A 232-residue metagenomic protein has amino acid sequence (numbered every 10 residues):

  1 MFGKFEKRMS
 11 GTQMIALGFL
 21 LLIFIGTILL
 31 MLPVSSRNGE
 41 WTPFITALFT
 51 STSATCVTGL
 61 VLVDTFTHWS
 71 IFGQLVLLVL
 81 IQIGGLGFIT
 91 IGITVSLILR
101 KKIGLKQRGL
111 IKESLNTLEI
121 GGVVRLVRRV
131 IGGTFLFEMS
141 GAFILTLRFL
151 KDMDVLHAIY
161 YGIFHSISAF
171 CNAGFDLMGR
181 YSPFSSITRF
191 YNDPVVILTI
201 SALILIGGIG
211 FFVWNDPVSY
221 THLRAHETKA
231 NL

Functional and structural regions predicted by a protein language model:
M1-K7: Short, Lys/Arg-rich, polar N-terminal cytosolic tail immediately upstream of the first transmembrane signal-anchor
K7-I23, G122-F135, E227: Alpha-helical transmembrane segments and their helix-start/interface "positive-inside/aromatic belt" motifs in integral
I15-P33, G141-T146: N-terminal signal-anchor transmembrane alpha helix
I23-T27, L78, I131-F143, S201-I204: Hydrophobic alpha-helical transmembrane segments of multi-pass integral membrane proteins
P33-G87, R148-G207: P-loop potassium selectivity filter motif centered on the GYG triad
V79-L99, A142-F143, T199-S219: Transmembrane alpha-helical segments in integral membrane proteins
G87-Y160: Hydrophobic alpha-helical hairpins/lids featuring a short glycine-rich hinge
T221-T228: Conserved small/polar residues in nucleotide/adenosyl-binding loops
